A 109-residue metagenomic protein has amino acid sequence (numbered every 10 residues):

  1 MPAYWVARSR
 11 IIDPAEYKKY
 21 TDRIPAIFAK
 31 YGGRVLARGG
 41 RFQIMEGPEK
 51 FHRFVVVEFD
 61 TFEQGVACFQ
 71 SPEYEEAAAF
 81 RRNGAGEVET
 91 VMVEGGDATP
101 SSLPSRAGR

Functional and structural regions predicted by a protein language model:
M1-F54, F59-Q70, E94-R109: Short S/T/G/P-rich N-terminal loop/turn motif that feeds into the first structured element of a domain
E75-M92: C-terminal structural segments of small proteins and small subunits
